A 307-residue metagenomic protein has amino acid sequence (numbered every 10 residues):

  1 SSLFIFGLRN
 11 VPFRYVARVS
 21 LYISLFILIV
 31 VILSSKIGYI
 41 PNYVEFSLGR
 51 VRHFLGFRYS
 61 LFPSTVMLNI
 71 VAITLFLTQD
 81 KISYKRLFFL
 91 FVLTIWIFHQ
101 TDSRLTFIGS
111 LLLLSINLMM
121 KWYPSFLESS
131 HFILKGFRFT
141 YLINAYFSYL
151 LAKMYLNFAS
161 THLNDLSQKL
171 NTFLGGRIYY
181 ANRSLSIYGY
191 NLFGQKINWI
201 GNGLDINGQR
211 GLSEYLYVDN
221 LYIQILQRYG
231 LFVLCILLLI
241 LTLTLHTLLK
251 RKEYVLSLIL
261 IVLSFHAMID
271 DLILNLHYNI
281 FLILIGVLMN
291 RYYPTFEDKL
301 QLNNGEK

Functional and structural regions predicted by a protein language model:
S1-D165, S186, R210-E297: Hydrophobic transmembrane helix bundles of membrane-integrated enzymes that assemble and modify cell-envelope
L166-Y229: Long extracytoplasmic/lumenal interhelical loops at the membrane interface of multi-pass membrane proteins
T295-K307: Short, intrinsically disordered terminal tails adjacent to the first/last structured region
